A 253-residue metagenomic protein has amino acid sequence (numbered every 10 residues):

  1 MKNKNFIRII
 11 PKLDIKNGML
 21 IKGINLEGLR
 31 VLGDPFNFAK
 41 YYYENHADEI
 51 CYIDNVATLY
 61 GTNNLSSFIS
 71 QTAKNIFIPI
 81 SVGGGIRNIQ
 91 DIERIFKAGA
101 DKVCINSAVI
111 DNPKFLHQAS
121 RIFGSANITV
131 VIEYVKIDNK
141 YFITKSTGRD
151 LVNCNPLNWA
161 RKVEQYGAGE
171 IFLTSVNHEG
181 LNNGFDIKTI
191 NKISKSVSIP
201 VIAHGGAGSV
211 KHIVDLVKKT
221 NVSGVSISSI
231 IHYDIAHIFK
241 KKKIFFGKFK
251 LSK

Functional and structural regions predicted by a protein language model:
N3-K4, I15-K22, L26, F96 (+2 more regions): Conserved anion-binding
R8-L13, K22, I50-Y52, I80-G84 (+5 more regions): Hydrophobic faces of well-ordered beta-strands that scaffold small-molecule active sites in alpha/beta enzyme cores
D14, Y42, I50, V82 (+7 more regions): Conserved, mostly hydrophobic/aromatic
E49-S67, S107, F172-N183: Glycine-rich, proline-tolerant flexible connector loops at the mouths of alpha/beta enzymes
N63-S70, P113, V152-L157, N183-N191 (+1 more regions): Charged helix-capping and loop-helix junction motifs
N64-S125, K242-G247: Glycine/small-residue-rich loop that forms an oxyanion/phosphate-binding "nest" at active or ligand-binding sites
I76, I80-V103, K188-V225: Catalytic cores of alpha/beta
F115-F123, V214-K253: C-terminal helical cap(s) of enzyme catalytic domains, especially alpha/beta-barrels
